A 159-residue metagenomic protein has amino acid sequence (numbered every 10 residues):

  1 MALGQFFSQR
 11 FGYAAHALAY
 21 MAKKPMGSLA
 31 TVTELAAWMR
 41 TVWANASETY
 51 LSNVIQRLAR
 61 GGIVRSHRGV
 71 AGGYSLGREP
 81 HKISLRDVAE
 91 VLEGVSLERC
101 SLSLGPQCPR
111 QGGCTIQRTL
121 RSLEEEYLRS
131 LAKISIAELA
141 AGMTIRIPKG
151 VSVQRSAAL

Functional and structural regions predicted by a protein language model:
M1-F6: Short, Lys/Arg-enriched N-terminal segment that forms or immediately precedes the first helix of a structured domain
S8-Q9, Y13-A46: N-terminal helix-turn-helix DNA-binding core of bacterial DNA-binding proteins
M39, L92-E93, L131: Hydrophobic aliphatic residues
L51-G61: Basic amphipathic alpha-helical segments that dock to polyanions
G62-G77: Beta-hairpin "wing" of winged helix-turn-helix
G73-E93, L97, L104: Charged, amphipathic alpha-helical coiled-coil/dimerization segments
S84, L102-L159: C-terminal regulatory/oligomerization modules of transcriptional regulators
